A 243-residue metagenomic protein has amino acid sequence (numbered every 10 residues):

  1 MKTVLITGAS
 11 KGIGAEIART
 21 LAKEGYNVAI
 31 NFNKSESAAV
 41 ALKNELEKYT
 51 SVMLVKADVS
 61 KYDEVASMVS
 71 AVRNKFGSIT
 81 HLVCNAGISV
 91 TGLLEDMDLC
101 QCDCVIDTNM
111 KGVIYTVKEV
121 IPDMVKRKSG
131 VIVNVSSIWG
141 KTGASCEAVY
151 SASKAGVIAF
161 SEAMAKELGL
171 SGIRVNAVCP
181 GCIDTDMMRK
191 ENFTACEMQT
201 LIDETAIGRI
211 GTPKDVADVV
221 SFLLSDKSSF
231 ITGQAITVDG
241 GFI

Functional and structural regions predicted by a protein language model:
S10-K11: Conserved glycine-rich cofactor-binding loop
E36, A57-S67, L99, K214-D215: The beta1-alpha1 cofactor-binding region of Rossmann-like NAD(H)/NADP(H)-dependent oxidoreductases
L93-L94, D98-I106, E197, L201: Substrate-binding pocket helix/loop in short-chain dehydrogenase/reductase
V117, S153, S161: Active-site helix of classical SDR
P122, K166-L170, S229: Alpha-helical segment proximal to the catalytic Tyr-Lys
S129, R209-V238: C-terminal substrate-recognition "lid" of short-chain dehydrogenase/reductases
S137: Residue(s) in the substrate-gating loop at a strand-loop-helix junction that position the organic substrate next
